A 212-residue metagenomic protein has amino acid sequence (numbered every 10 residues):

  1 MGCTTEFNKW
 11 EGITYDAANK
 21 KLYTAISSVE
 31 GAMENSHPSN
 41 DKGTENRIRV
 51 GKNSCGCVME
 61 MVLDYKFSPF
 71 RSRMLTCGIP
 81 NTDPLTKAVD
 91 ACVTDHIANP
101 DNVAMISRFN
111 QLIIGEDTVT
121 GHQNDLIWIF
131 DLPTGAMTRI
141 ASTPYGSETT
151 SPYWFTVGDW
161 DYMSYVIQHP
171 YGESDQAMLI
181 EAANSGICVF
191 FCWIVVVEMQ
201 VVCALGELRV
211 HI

Functional and structural regions predicted by a protein language model:
M1-I212: Sequence/structural signature of beta-propeller domains
